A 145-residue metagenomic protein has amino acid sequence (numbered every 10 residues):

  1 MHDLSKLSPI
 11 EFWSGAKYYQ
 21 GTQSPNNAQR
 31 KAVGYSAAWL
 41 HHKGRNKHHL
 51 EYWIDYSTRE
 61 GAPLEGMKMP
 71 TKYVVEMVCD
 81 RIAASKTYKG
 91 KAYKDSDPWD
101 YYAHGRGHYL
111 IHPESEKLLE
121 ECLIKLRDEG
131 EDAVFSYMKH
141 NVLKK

Functional and structural regions predicted by a protein language model:
M1-K145: Metal-dependent phosphohydrolase cores
